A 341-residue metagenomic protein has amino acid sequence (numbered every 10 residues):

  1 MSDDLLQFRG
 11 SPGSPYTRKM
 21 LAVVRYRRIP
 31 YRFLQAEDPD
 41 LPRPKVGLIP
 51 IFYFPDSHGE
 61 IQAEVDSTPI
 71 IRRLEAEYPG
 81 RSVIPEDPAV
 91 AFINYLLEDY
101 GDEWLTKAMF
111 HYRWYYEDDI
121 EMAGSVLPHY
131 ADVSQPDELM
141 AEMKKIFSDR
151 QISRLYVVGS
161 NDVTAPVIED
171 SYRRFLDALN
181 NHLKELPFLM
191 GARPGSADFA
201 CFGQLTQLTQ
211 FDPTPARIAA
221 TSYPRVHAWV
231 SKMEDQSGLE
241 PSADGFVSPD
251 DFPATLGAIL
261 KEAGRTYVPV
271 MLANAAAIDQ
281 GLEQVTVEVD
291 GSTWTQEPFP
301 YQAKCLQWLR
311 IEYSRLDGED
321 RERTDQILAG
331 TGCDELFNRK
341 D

Functional and structural regions predicted by a protein language model:
M1-L139, L189, T209-Q210, E262-D341: GST-like domain detector, emphasizing the conserved glutathione-binding G-site in the N-terminal thioredoxin-like
E60, A165-E169, P194, Y223: Amphipathic, non-membrane alpha-helical segments in soluble helical-bundle scaffolds
A89, I93-L96, V167-R174, A178 (+1 more regions): A non-catalytic, amphipathic alpha-helix used as a structural packing/dimerization or gating element in enzyme scaffolds
D102, L176-N180, E234: Structural signal for well-ordered, non-membrane alpha-helices
Y115-E169: Divalent-metal (Mg2+/Mn2+/Ca2+)-assisted nucleotide/phosphate chemistry catalytic cores
L155-G191: Short N-terminal edge-element motif at the start of the domain
L189-T209: GST superfamily/GST-like fold recognition
F202-W294: Active-site/pore-lining binding-face segments in mid-to-C-terminal subdomains
